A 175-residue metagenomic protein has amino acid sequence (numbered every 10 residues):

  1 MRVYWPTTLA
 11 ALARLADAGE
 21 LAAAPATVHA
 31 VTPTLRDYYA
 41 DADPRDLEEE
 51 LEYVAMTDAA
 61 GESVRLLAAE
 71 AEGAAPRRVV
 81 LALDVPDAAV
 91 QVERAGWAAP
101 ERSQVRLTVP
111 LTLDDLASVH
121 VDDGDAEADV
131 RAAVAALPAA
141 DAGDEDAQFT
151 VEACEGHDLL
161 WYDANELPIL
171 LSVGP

Functional and structural regions predicted by a protein language model:
A11: Active-site helix-to-loop segments that bind/position phosphate- or nucleotide-bearing substrates and donors across
R14-L15, G19-L67: N-terminal interaction modules that seed assembly of large macromolecular complexes
A55-V85: Glycine-rich, N-terminal phosphate-binding loop and its surrounding beta-alpha-beta segment
R78, L83-P175: Glycine-rich, aromatic-bearing surface loops/beta-hairpins
